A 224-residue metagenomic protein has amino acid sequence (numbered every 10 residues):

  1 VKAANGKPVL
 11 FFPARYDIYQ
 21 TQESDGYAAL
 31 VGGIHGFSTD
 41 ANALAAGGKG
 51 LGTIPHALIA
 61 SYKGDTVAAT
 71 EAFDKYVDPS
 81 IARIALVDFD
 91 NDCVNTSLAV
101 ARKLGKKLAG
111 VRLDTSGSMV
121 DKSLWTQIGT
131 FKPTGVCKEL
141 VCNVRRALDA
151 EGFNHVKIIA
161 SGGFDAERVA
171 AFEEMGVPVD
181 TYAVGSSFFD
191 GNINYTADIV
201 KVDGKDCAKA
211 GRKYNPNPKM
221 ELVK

Functional and structural regions predicted by a protein language model:
V1-E151, A166, V202: Buried, small/hydrophobic-residue-enriched core segments of structured protein domains
S118, S123-K224: Gly/Ser/Thr/Ala-enriched C-terminal appendages of enzymes
